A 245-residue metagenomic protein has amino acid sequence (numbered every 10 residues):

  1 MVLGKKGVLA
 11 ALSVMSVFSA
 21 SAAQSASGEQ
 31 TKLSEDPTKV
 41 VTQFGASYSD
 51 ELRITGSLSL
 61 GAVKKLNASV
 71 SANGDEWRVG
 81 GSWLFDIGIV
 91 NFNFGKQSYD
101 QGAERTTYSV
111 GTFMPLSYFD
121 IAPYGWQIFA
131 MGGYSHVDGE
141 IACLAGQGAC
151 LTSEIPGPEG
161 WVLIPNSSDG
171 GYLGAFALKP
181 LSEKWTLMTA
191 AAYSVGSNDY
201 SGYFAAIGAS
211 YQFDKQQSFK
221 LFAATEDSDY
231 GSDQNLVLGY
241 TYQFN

Functional and structural regions predicted by a protein language model:
M1-V41, N245: Cleavable N-terminal export/targeting peptides
A23-R78: Short glycine/proline- and aromatic-enriched beta-strand/turn motifs that initiate or cap beta-hairpins
V40, Y48-G56, N73-W77, E104-V110 (+4 more regions): Residues that define the transmembrane beta-barrel architecture of outer-membrane proteins
Y48-L52, L60, V70-G74, W83-I87 (+7 more regions): Transmembrane beta-strands of outer-membrane beta-barrel pores
T55-S57, G80-S82, G111-Y118, G174-L178 (+2 more regions): Outer-membrane beta-barrel architecture
V63-N67, F85-F92, Y118-P123, E183-T189 (+2 more regions): Repeated loop/turn-to-beta-strand initiation elements of outer-membrane beta-barrel proteins
I121-S197: Detector for outer-membrane/organellar transmembrane beta-barrel domains, recognizing the amphipathic beta-strand
Y211, S232-N245: Outer-membrane beta-barrel "beta-signal"
